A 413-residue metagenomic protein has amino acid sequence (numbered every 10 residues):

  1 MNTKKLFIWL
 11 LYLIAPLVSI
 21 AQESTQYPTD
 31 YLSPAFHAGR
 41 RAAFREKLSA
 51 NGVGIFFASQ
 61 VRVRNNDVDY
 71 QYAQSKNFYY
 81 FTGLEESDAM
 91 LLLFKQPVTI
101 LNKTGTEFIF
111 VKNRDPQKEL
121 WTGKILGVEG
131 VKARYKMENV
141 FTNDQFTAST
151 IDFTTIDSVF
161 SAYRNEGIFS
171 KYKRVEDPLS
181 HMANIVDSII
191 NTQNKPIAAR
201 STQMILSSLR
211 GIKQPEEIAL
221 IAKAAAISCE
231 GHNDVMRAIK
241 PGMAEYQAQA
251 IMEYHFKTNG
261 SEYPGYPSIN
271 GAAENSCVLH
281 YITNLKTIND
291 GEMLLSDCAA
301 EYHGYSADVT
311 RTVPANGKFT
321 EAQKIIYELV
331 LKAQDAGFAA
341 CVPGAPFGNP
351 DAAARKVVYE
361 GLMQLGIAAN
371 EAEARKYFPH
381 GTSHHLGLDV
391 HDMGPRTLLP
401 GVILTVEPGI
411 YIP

Functional and structural regions predicted by a protein language model:
M1-E23: Bacterial Sec-dependent N-terminal signal peptides
Q22-P413: Active-site neighborhoods and metal-handling regions in enzymes and metal-associated proteins
